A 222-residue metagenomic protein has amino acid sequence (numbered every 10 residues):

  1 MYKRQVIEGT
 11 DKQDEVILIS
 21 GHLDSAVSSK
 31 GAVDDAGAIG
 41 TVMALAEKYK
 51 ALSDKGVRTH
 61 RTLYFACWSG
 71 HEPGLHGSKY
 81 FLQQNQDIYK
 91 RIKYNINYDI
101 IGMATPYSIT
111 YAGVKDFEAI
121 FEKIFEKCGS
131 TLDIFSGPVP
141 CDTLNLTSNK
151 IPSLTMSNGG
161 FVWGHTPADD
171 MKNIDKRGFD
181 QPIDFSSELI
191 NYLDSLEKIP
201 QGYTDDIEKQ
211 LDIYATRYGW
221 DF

Functional and structural regions predicted by a protein language model:
K3-A32, A44-E47, A51-K55: Soluble metallo-hydrolase cores and metallopeptidase-like ectodomains found primarily in the secretory/periplasmic
T10-Q13, V57-H60, D87-K90, T147-N149: Extracellular/periplasmic catalytic domains that process cell-envelope and extracellular macromolecules
V27, W68-V162: Metal-dependent peptidase/peptidase-like ectodomains
A32-G40, E72-H76, Y111-K115, P140 (+1 more regions): Soluble non-cytosolic domains of exported or imported proteins
A44-D54, Q83-D87, E126-S130, S187-K198: Sec-exported extracytoplasmic/periplasmic mature domains
E47, V162-F222: His/Asp/Glu-rich mid-to-C-terminal helical/loop segments that flank catalytic regions of hydrolases
Y49-G74: Short helix-loop-beta-strand segments that form the rim/entrance of peptidase-like active sites
D54, R58, T131-P138, K198-D205: Surface-exposed patches in mature extracellular/periplasmic domains of secreted proteins
